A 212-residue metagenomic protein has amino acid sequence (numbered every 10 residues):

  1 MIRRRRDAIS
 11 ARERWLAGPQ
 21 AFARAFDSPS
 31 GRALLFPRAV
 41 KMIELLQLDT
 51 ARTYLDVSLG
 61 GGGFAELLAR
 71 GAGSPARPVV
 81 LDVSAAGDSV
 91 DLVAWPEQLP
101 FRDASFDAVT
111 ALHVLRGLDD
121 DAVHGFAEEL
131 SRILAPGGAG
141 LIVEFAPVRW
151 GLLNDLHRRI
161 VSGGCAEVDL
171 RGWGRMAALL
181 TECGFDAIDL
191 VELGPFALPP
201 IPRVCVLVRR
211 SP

Functional and structural regions predicted by a protein language model:
I2-P37: Class I SAM-dependent methyltransferase Rossmann-like catalytic core, especially the SAM/SAH-binding loop
R32, V143-C183, I188-P199: C-terminal alpha-helical "lid/dimerization" subdomain adjacent to the S-adenosyl-L-methionine
R32-T50: Conserved alpha-helix/loop element of class I SAM-dependent methyltransferases that forms part of the SAM/SAH-binding
L55, L59-Q98: Class I SAM-dependent methyltransferase SAM/SAH-binding core
G73, L118-D119, L134-P136: Helix-to-beta-strand junctions that scaffold the AdoMet/dcAdoMet cofactor pocket in Class I SAM-dependent enzymes
T110: A conserved beta-strand element that flanks and buttresses the S-adenosyl-L-methionine
H113-G117: Short catalytic micro-motifs in class I SAM-dependent methyltransferases
H124-P136: A short glycine-rich, Lys/Arg-flanked "PGG" loop and its adjoining helix->strand segment in the class I
